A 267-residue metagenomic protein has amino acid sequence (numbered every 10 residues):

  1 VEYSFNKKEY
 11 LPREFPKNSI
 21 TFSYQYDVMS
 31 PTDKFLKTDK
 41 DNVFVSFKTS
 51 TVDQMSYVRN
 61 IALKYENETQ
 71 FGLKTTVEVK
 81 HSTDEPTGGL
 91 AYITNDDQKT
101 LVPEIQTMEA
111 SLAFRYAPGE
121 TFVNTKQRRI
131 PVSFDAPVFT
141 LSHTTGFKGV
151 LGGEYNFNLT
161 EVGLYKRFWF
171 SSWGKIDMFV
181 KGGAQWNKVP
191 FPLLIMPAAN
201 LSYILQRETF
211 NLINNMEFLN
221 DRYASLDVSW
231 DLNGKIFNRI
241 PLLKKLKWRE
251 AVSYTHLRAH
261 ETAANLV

Functional and structural regions predicted by a protein language model:
V1, I20-Y24, T75-V79, F139-L141 (+3 more regions): Membrane-embedded beta-strand positions of outer-membrane beta-barrel proteins
V1-K7, Y24, L63-N67, L112-P118 (+6 more regions): Residues on the lipid-exposed face of transmembrane beta-strands in outer-membrane beta-barrel proteins
V1-T21, H143, N156-A184: Transmembrane beta-barrel strand/turn architecture of Gram-negative outer membrane proteins
N6-N60, K64-N67, T94, G182-N220: Outer-membrane beta-barrel translocator/channel fold
K8-N18, G72, E120-A136, L151-G153 (+2 more regions): Short loop/turn motifs that connect adjacent beta-strands in outer-membrane beta-barrel proteins
D27, K34-F170: Transmembrane beta-strand segments of outer-membrane beta-barrel domains in Gram-negative and organellar OMPs
T209-R249: C-terminal structural cap/anchor segments
T255-T262: Conserved small/polar residues in nucleotide/adenosyl-binding loops
